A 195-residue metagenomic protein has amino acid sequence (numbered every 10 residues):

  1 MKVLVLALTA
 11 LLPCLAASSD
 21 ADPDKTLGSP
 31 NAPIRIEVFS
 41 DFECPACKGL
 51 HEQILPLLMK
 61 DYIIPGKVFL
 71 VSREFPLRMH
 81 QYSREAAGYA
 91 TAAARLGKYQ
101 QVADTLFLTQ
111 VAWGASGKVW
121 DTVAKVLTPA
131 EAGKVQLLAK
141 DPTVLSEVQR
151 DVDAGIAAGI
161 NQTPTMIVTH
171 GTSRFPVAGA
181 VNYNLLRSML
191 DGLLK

Functional and structural regions predicted by a protein language model:
K2-C14: Bacterial N-terminal signal peptides
A10, V38-D41: Processing junctions and N-termini across compartments
S18-I34, Y62: A short beta-strand-turn-helix
L27, W113, V177: Short clusters of hydrophobic/aromatic residues that line enzyme substrate/ligand-binding pockets
A32, S40-K125, A158, G192-L193: Structural alpha/beta surface segment adjacent to cysteine/selenocysteine redox centers across thiol/disulfide enzymes
I36, C44, M166: Conserved S/T- and glycine-rich ATP-binding loop of Class I adenylate-forming
E52-L55, T122-K195: C-terminal cap of thioredoxin/glutaredoxin-like
